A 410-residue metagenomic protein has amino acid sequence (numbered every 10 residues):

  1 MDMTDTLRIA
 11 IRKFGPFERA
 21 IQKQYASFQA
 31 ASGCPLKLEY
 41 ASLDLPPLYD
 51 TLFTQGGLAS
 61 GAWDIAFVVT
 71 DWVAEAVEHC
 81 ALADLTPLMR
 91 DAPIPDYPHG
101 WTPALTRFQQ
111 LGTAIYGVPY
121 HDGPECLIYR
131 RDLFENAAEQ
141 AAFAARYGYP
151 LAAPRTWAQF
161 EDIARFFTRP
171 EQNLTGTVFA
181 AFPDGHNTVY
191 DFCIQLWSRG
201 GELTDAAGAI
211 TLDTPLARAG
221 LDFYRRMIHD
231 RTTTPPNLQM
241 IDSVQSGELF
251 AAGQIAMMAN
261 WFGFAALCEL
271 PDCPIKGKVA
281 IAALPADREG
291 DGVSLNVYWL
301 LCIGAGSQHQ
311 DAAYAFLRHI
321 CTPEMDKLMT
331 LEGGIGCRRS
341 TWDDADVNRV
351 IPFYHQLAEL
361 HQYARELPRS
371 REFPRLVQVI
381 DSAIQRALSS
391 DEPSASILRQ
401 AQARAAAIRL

Functional and structural regions predicted by a protein language model:
G15-P35, I380: Short, polar/charged alpha-helical segment
A31-G100, G117, L249, A256-M257: Extracytoplasmic "Venus flytrap"/periplasmic binding protein-like
T70-C126, T188, K278-A282, V347-R349: Hinge/lid segment of periplasmic solute-binding proteins
P87-G100, A152, A181-F182, G201-L221 (+2 more regions): Short, solvent-exposed loop/beta-turn-alpha elements that line the ligand-binding surface or hinge of extracytoplasmic
G112-Y120, E125, A152-I210: Extracytoplasmic/periplasmic solute-binding protein
L133, H229-T233, L270-S340, S382 (+1 more regions): Extracytoplasmic/periplasmic substrate-recognition and gating elements
E161-F167, A206-Q239, L284: Glycine-centered hinge/linker elements that transmit conformational signals in sensory and ligand-binding systems
G277-A283, T330-S382, R386, L410: Long, aromatic- and glycine/proline-rich binding clefts that accommodate carbohydrate-like moieties
